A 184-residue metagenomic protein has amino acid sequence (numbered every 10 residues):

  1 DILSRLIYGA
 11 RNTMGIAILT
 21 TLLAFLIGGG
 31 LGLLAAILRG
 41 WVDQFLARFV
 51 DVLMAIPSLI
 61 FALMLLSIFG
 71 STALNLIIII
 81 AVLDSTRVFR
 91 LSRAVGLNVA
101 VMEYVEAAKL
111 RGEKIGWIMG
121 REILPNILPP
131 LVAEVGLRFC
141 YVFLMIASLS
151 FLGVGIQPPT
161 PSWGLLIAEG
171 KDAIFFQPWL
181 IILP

Functional and structural regions predicted by a protein language model:
L3-G15, D43-M54, L124, L128 (+5 more regions): Alpha-helical membrane-interface segments at transmembrane helix boundaries
L3-L34: Transmembrane alpha-helix signature in integral membrane proteins
R5-G9, F49, S92, G96 (+4 more regions): Short hydrophobic alpha-helical segments within the ABC transporter permease transmembrane module
I18, L22, L26, G30 (+4 more regions): Hydrophobic alpha-helical segments of membrane proteins
L23-G28, L33-I37, V42-V99: Generic hydrophobic transmembrane alpha-helix motif, especially the helices
G30, G40-W41, K114-I115, I127 (+2 more regions): Short coil/turn motifs that cap or connect alpha-helices
L33, A62-S67, L76, I80 (+4 more regions): Transmembrane alpha-helix boundary and packing residues in multipass membrane permease domains and related
L66-I68, I80, V95-G96, M145-L183: Glycine-rich helix-loop "coupling/hinge" segments at transmembrane-helix boundaries in multipass transporters
